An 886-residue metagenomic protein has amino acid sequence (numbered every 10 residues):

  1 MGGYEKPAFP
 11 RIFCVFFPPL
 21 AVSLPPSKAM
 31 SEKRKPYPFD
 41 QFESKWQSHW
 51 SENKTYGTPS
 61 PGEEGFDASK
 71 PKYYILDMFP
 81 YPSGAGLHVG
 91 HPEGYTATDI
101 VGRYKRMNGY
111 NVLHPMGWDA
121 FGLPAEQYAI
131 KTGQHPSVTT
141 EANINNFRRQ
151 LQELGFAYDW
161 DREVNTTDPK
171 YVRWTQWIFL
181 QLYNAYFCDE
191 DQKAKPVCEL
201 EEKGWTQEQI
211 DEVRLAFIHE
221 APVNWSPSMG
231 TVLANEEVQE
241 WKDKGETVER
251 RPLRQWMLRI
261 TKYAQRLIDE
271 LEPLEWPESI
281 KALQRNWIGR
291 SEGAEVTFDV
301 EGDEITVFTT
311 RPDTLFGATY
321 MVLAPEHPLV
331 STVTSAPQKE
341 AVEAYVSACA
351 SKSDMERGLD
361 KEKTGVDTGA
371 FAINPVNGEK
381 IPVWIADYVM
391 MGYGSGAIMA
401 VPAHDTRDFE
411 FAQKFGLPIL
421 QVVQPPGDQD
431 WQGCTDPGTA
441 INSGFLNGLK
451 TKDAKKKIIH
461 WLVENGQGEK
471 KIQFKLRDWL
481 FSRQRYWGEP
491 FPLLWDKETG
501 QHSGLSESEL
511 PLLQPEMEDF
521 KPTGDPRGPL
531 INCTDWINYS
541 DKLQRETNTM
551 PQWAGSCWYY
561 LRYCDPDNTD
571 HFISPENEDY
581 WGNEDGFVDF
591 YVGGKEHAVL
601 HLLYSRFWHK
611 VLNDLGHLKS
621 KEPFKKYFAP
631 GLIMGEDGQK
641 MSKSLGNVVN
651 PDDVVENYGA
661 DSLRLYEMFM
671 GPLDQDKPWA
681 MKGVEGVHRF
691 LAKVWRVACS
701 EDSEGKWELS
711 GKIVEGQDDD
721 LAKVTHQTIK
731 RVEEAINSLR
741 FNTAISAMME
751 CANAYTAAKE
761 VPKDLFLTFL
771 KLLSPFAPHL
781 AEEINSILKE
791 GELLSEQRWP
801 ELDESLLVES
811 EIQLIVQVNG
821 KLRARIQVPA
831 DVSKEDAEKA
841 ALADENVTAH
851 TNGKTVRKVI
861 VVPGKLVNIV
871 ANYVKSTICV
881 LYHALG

Functional and structural regions predicted by a protein language model:
V15-K70, A324-H327, A336-K339, V366 (+10 more regions): Basic, alpha-helical terminal appendages of large translation-related enzymes
S31-L76, R106-P115, T139-N145, Y345-W384 (+1 more regions): Conserved oxyanion/phosphate-binding beta-strand-loop segments in alpha/beta enzyme cores
P36, K45, H49-N53, K131-I305 (+8 more regions): Residue patterns forming the tRNA-binding/recognition surfaces of aminoacyl-tRNA synthetases and related DALR
P61-Q134, T140, V164-T175, T309-T310 (+2 more regions): N-terminal catalytic cores of NTP/NDP-binding nucleotidyl/phosphoryl-transfer enzymes
T98, N111, H327-W431: Catalytic alpha/beta core of large soluble enzyme barrels
D119, E190-P196, I210-E212, F217-E220 (+7 more regions): Helix-rich, typically C-terminal accessory recognition domains appended to large enzymatic cores
Q152, F156, A370-V376, K380-Y393 (+2 more regions): Alpha-helical recognition segments enriched in aromatics with Gly/Pro capping that present substrate-recognition
I260-R290, A324, P328-K363, L510-C533 (+1 more regions): Amphipathic alpha-helical
